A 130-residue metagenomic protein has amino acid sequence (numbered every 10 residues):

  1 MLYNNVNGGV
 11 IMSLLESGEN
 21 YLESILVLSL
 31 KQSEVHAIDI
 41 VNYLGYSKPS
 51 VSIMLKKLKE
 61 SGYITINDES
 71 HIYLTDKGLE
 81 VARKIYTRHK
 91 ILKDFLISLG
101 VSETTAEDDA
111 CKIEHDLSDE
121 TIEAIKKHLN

Functional and structural regions predicted by a protein language model:
M1-G9, Q32, D108-N130: C-terminal regulatory/oligomerization modules of transcriptional regulators
S13-Y46: N-terminal helix-turn-helix DNA-binding core of bacterial DNA-binding proteins
Y43, V81, S98: Residues within the alpha-helical elements of helix-turn-helix
G45-Y46, E69, V101: The short coil/loop that forms the "turn" connecting the two helices of the helix-turn-helix
P49, T104: Key DNA-contact positions within bacterial/archaeal DNA-binding proteins
K59-N67: A short, conserved structural fragment
S70-R88: Basic, amphipathic "hinge/linker" alpha-helix immediately C-terminal to the N-terminal HTH DNA-binding motif
